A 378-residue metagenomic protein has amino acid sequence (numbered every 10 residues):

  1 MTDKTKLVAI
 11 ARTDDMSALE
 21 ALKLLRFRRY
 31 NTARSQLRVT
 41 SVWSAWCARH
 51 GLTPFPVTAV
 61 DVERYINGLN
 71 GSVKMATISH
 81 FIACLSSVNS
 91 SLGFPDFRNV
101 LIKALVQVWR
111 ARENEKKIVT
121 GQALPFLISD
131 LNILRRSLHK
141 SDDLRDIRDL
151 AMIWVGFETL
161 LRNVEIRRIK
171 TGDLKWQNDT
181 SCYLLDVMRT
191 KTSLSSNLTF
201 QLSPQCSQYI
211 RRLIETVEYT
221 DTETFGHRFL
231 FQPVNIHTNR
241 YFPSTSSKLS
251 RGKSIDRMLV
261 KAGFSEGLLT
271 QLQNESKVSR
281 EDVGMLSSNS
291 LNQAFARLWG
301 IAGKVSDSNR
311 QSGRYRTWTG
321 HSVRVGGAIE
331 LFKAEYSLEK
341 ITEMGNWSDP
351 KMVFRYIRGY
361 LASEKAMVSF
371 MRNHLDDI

Functional and structural regions predicted by a protein language model:
M1-T2, F370-I378: C-terminal secondary-structure termini that scaffold catalytic or DNA-interacting sites
F27-I102: Non-catalytic DNA-binding core/recognition domains of DNA-processing enzymes
R98-I133, K191: Flexible interdomain linker/hinge and immediately adjacent N-terminus of the catalytic tyrosine-recombinase domain
L131-N163: Basic, Lys/Arg- and aromatic-enriched nucleic-acid-binding interface segment
G156-S181, L338-E343: Short, charged phosphate-coordinating catalytic segments
Q177-V283: Basic, alpha-helical nucleic-acid-contacting "clamp/cap" segments
R257, K261-K277, E281, N292-V325 (+2 more regions): Short, basic (Lys/Arg/His-rich) helix/loop patches that form interaction surfaces in the mid-to-C-terminal regions
G345-F370: Catalytic-site neighborhood detector that most strongly recognizes the C-terminal catalytic loop/helix of tyrosine
